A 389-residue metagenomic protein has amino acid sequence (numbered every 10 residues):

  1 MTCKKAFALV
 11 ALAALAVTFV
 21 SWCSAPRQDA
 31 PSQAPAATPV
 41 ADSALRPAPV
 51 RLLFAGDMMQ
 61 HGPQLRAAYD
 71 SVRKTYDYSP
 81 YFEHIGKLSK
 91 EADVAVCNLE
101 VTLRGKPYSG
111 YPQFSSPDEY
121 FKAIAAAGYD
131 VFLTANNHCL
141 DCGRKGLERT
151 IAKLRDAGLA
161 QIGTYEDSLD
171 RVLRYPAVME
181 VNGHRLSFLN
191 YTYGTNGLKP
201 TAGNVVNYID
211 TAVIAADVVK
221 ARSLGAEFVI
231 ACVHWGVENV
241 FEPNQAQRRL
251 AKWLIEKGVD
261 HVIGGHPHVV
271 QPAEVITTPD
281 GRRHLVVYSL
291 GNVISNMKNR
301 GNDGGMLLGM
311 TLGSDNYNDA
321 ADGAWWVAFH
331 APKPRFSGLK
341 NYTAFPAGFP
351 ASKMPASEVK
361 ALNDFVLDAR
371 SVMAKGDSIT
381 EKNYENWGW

Functional and structural regions predicted by a protein language model:
M1-V10: Bacterial N-terminal signal peptides that target proteins for export
V10-T18: Bacterial N-terminal signal peptides
V20-W22: C-terminal motif of bacterial Sec signal peptides marking the signal peptidase cleavage site
S24-W389: Acidic, metal/ion-coordinating pockets
